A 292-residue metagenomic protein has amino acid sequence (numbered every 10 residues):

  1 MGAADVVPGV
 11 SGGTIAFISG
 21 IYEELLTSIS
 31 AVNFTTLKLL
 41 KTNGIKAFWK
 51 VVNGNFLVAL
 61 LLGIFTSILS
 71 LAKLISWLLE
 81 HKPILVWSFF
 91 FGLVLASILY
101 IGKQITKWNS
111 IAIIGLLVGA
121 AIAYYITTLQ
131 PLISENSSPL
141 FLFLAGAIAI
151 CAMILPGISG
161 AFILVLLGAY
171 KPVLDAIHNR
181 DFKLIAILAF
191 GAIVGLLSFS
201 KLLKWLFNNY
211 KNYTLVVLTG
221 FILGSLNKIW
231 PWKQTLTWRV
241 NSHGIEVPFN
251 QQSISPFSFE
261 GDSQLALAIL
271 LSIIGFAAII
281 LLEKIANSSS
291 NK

Functional and structural regions predicted by a protein language model:
M1-D5, S11-L155, S159-K292: Multi-pass membrane proteins that catalyze or facilitate reactions on polyprenyl-/lipid-phosphate substrates and their
